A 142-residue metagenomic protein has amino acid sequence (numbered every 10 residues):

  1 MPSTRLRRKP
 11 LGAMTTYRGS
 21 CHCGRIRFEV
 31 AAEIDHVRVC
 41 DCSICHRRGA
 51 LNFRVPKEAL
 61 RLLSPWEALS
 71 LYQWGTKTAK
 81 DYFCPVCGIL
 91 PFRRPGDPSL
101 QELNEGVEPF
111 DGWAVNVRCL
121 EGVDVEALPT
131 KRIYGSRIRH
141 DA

Functional and structural regions predicted by a protein language model:
P2-S20, R25-A142: A short Gly-Trp-Pro
